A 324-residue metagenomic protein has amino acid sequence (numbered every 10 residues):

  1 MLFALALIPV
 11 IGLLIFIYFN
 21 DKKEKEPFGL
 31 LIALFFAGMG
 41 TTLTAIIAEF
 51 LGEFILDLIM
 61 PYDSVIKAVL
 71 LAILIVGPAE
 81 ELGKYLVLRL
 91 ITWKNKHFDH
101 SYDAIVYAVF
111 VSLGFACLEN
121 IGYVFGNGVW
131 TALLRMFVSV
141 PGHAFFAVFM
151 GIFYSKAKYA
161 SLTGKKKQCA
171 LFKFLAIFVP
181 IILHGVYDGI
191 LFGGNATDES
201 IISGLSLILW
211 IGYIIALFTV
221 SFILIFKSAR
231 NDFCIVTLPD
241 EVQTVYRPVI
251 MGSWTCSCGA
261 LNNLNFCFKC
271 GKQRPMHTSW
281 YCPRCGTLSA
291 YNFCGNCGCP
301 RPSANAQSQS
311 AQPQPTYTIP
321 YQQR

Functional and structural regions predicted by a protein language model:
M1-L288, F293-R324: Hydrophobic alpha-helical segments at protein termini of multi-pass membrane proteins
